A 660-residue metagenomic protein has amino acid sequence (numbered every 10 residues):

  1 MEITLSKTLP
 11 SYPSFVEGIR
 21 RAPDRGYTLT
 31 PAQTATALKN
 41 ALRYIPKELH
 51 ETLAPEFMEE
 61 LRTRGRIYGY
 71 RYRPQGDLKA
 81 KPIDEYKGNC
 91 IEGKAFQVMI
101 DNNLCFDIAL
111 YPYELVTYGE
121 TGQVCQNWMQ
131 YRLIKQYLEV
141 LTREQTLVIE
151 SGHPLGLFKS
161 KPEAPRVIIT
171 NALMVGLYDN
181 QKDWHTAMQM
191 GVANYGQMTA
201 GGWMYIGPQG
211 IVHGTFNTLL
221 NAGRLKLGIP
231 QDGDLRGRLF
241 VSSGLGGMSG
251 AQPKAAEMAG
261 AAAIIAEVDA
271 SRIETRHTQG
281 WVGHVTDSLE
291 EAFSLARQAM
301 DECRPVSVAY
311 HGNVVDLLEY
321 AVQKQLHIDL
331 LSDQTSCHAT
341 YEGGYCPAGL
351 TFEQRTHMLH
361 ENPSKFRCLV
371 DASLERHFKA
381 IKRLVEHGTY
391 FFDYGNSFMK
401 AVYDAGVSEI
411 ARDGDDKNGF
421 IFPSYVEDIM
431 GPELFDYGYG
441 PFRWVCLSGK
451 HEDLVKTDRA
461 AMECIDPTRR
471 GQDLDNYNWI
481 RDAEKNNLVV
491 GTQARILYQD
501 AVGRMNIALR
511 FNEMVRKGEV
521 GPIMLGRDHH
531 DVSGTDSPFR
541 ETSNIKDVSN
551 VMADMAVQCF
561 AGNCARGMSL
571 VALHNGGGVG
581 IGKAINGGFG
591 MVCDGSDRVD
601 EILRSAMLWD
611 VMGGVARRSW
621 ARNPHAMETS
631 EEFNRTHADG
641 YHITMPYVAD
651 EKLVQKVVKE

Functional and structural regions predicted by a protein language model:
M1-G214, L220, R224-L227, Q231-D232 (+5 more regions): N-terminal ligand-binding/catalytic initiation module
D101-C105, P112-Y113, T186, V192-T199 (+10 more regions): Catalytic cofactor-binding cores of redox enzymes
V140-Q145, G260-A261, H327-L330, R383-Y390 (+2 more regions): Structural alpha-beta junctions
T146-S151, I169, S242, I265-A266 (+5 more regions): General beta-strand structural signal in soluble alpha/beta enzymes
Q197-L220, R224, R236-L239, L245-P305 (+6 more regions): Catalytic or ion-translocation cores adjacent to nucleophile or general acid/base/metal-coordination motifs in diverse
E257-A259, V322-H327, V407-A411, V515 (+2 more regions): Short, solvent-exposed amphipathic alpha-helical segments in soluble enzyme and RNA/protein-processing domains
E290-I507: Core active-site phosphate/anionic-ligand binding loop and the adjoining beta-turn-alpha structural block in enzyme
L295-R304, A309-K324, I328, H625-E660: C-terminal domain-closing interface element
